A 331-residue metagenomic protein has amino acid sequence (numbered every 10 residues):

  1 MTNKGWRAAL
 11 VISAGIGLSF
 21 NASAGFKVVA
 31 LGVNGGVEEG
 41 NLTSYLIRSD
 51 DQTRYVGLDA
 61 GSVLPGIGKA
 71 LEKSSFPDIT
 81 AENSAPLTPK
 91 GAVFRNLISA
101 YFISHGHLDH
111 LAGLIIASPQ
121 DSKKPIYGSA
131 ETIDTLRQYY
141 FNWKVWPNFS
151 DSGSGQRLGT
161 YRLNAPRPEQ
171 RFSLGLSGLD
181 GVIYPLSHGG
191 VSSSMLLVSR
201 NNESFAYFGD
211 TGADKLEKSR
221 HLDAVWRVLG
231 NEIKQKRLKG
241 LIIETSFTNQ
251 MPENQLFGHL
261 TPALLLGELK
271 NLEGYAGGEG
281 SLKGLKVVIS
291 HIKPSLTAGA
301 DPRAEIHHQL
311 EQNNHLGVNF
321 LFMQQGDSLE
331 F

Functional and structural regions predicted by a protein language model:
M1-L10: Bacterial N-terminal signal peptides that target proteins for export
S19-A22: N-terminal signal peptide c-region/cleavage motif recognized by signal peptidases
V37-F102, G106, A112-P119, E217 (+1 more regions): Pre-active-site segment of Zn-dependent metallo-hydrolases
S44-R48, A165-K234: Catalytic core of the metallo-beta-lactamase
G57-G61, L97-D109, Y127-S129, Y207-D210 (+3 more regions): Active-site neighborhood of phospho(di)ester-bond hydrolases with catalytic His/Asp-centered motifs
P89-Q156: Active-site HxH/HxHxD metal-binding segment of metal-dependent hydrolases
E131-S193, H315-L329: Metallo-beta-lactamase
D214-Q324: Cap/insert and terminal regions of metallo-dependent hydrolase folds
